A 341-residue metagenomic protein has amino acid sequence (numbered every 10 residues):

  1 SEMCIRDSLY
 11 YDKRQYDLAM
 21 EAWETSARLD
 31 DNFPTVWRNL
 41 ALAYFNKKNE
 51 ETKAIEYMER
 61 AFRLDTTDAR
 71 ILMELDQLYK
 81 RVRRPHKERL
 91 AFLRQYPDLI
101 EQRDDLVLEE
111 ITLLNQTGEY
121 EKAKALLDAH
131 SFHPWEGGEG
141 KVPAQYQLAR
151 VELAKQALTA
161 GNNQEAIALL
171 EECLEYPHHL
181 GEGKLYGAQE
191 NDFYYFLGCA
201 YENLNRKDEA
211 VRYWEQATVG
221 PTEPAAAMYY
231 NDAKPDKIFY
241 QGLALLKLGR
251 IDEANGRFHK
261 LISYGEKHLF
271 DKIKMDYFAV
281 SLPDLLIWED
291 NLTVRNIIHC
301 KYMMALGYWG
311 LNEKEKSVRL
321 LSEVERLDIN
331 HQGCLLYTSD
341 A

Functional and structural regions predicted by a protein language model:
E2-S8, Y337-A341: Conserved small/polar residues in nucleotide/adenosyl-binding loops
Y11, F45-N46, K80, N115 (+4 more regions): Position-specific recognition of the canonical hydrophobic site in helix A of tetratricopeptide repeat
A19, A54, E88-R89, A123 (+4 more regions): Single-residue signature of alpha-solenoid repeat helices
